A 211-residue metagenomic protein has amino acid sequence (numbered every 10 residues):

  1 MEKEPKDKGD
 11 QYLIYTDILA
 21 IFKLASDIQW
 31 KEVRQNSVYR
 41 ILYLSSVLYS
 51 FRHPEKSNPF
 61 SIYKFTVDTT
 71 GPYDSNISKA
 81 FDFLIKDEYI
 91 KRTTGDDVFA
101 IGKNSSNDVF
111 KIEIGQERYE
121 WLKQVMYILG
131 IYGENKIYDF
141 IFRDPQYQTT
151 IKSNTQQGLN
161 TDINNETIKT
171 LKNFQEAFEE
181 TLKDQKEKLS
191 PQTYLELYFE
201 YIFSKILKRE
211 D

Functional and structural regions predicted by a protein language model:
M1-D211: Domain-edge interaction signal
